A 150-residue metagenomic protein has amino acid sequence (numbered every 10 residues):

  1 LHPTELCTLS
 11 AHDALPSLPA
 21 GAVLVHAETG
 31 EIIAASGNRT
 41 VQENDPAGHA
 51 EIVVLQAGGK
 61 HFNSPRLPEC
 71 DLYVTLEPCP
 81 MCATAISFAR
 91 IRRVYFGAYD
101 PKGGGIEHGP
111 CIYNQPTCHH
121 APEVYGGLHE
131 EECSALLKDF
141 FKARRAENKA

Functional and structural regions predicted by a protein language model:
L1-P16: Single conserved hydrophobic/aromatic residue that forms the stacking wall/gate of nucleotide- or nucleobase-binding
H12-A14, P78-A150: Zinc-dependent deaminase
P16-A20, P68: Short, basic and Ser/Thr-rich N-terminal targeting/leader segments
A20-H26: Short beta-strand scaffold segments in enzyme catalytic cores
I33-A34: A structural microfeature
Q42-V53: A short, polar/charged loop-to-alpha-helix boundary motif
S64-L76: Immediate flanking context of iron-sulfur cluster ligation sites
